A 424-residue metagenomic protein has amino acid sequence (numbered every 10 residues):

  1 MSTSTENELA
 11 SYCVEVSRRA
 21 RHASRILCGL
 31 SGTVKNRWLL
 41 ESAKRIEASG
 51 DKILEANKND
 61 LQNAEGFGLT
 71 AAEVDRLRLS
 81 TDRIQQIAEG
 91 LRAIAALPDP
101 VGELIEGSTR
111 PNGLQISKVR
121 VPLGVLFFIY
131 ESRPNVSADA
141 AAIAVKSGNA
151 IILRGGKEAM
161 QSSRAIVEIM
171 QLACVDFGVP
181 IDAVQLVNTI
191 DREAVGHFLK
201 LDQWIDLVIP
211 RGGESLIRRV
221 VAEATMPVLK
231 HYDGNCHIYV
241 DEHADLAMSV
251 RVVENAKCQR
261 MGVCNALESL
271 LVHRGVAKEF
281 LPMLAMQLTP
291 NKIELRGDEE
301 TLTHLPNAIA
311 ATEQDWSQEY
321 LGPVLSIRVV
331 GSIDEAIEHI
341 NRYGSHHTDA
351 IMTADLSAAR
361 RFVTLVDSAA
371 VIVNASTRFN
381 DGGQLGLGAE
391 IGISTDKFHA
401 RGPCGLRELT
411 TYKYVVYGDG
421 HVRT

Functional and structural regions predicted by a protein language model:
M1-I116: N-terminal Rossmann-like NAD(P)+-binding subdomain of aldehyde/semialdehyde dehydrogenases
N7-A10, S132-A150, A165, I169-D176 (+1 more regions): ALDH superfamily catalytic-core signature
L30-V34, V101, G178-V184, M261-A266 (+4 more regions): Flexible, glycine/charged-enriched surface loops at secondary-structure junctions
R37, E338-R423: C-terminal core of ALDH-fold dehydrogenases
A96, L104-A247: Rossmann-like NAD(P) dinucleotide-binding subdomain of oxidoreductase/dehydrogenase enzymes
E103, R274-S376: NAD(P)-dependent aldehyde/semialdehyde dehydrogenase
Y239-H243, L271-R274, V329-V330, M352-A354 (+1 more regions): Short beta-strand-to-turn element immediately C-terminal to the catalytic PLP-Schiff-base lysine in fold type I
